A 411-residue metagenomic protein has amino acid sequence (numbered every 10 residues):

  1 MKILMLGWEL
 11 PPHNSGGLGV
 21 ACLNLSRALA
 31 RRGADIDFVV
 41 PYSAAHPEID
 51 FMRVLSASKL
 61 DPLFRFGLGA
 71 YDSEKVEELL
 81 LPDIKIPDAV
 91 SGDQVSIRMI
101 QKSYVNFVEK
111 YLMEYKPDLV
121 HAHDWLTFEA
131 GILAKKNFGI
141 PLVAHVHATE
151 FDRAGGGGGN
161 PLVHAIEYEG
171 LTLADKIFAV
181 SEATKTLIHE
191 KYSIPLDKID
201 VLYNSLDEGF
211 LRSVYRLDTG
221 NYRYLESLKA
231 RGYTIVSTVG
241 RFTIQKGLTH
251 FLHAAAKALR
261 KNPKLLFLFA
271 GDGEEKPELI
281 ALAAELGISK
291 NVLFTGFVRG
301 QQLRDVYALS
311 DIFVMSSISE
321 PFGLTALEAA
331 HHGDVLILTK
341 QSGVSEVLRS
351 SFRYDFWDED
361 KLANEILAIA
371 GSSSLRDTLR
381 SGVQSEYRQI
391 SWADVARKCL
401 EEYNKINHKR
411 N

Functional and structural regions predicted by a protein language model:
M1-F66, N411: N-terminal subdomain of nucleotide-sugar transferases
A34-Y115: A conserved catalytic-core segment of Leloir-type glycosyltransferases
A183, S205: Carbohydrate-associated surface elements
K229-K246, L252-A255: Conserved donor-binding/catalytic core segment of Leloir-type glycosyltransferases
F297-V298, D305-S310: Short alpha-helical donor nucleotide-sugar binding micro-motif in glycosyltransferases
I318: Aromatic "clamp/platform" in nucleotide-sugar-dependent glycosyltransferases that forms part of the donor/acceptor
V335-L338: Short hydrophobic beta-strand element within catalytic cores of glycosyltransferases and related nucleotide-activated
S351-D360, A368-S373: Conserved acidic donor-binding segment of nucleotide-sugar-dependent glycosyltransferases
